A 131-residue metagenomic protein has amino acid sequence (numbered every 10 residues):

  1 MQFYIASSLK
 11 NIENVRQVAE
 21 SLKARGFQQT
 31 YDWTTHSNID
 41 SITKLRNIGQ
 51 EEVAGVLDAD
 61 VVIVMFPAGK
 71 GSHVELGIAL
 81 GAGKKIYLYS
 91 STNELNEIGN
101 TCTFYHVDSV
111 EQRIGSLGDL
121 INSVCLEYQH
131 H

Functional and structural regions predicted by a protein language model:
M1-H131: Conserved catalytic or regulatory cores that recognize and/or transform ribose-phosphate-containing ligands
